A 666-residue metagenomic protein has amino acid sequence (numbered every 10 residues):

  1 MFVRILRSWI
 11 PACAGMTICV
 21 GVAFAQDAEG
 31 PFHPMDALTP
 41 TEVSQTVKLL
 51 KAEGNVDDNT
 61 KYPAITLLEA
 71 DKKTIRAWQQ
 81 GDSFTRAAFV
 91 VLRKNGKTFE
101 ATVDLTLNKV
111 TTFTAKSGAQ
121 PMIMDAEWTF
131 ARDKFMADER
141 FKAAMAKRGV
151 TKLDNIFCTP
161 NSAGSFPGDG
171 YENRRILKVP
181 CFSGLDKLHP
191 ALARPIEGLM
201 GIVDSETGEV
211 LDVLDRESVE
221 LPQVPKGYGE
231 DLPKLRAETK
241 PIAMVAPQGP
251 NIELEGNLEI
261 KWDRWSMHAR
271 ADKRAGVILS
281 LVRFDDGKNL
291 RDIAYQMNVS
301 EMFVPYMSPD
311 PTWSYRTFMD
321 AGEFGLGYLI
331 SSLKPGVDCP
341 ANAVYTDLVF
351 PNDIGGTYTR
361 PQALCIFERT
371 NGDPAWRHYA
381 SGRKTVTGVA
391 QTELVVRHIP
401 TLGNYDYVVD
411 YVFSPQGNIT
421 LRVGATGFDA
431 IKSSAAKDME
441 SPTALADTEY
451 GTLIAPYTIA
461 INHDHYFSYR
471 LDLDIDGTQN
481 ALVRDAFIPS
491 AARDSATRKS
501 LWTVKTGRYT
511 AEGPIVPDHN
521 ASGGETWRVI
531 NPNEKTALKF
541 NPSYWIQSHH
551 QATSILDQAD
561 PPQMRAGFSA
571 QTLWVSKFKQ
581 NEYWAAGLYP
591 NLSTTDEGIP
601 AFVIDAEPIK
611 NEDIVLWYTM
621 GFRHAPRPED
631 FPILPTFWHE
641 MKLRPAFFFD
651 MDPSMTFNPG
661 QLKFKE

Functional and structural regions predicted by a protein language model:
M1, S8, G15-M16: A cross-taxon signal for low-complexity, glycine/charged-rich
C19-V20: N-terminal signal peptide c-region/cleavage motif recognized by signal peptidases
A23-D27: Boundary at the C-terminal end of the N-terminal hydrophobic targeting segment
E29-P34, N55, V110-F113, S117-A119: Alpha-helical propensity feature that highlights long, continuous alpha-helices across diverse contexts
P34-I75, M124-P167: Short, non-transmembrane alpha-helical segments in secretory-pathway proteins
D57-T106, K152-D204, D263, V396: Exposed beta-strand-loop-beta-strand "reactive/processing" segments of non-cytosolic proteins
N95-A143: Hydrophobic or amphipathic alpha-helical targeting/insertion segments
L105-V110, T114-M124, R148, G184-V277 (+4 more regions): Extended effector regions of multi-domain proteins
